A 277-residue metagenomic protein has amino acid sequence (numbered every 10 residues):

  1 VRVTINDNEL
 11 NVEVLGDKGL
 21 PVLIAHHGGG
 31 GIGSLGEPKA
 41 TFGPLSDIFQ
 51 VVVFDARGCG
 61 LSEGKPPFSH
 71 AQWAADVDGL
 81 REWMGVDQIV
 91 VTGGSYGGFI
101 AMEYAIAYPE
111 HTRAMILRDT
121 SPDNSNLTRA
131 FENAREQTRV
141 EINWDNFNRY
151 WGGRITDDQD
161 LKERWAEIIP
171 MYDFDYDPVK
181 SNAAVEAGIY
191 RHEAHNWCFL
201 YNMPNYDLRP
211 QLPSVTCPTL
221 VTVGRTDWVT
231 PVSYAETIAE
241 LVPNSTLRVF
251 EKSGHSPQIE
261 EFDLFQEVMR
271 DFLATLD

Functional and structural regions predicted by a protein language model:
I5-G64: Conserved HGGG/HGGXW glycine-rich cap/lid loop of the alpha/beta-hydrolase fold
V52-Y96, E267: Active-site loop/oxyanion-hole signature of alpha/beta-hydrolase fold enzymes
D87-R129: Conserved hydrolase catalytic core segment
M115-W151: Flexible "cap/lid" loop of the alpha/beta hydrolase fold
W144-P210, C217: Alpha/beta-hydrolase
V215, V221-V223: Short beta-strand/loop motif that positions the catalytic acidic residue of the alpha/beta-hydrolase fold
T226-T230: Acidic catalytic loop of the alpha/beta-hydrolase fold
S245-D277: Catalytic active-site module of serine/aspartate enzymes centered on a nucleophile-bearing elbow/loop
